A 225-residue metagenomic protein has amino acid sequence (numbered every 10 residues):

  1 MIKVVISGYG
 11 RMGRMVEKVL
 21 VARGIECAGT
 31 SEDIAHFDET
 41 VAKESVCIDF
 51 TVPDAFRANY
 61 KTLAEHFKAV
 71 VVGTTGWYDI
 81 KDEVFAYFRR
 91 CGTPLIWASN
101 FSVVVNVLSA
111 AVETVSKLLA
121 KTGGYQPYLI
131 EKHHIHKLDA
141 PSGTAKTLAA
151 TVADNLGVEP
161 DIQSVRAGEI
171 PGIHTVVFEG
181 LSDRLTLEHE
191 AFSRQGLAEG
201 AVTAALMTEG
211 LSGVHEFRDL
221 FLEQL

Functional and structural regions predicted by a protein language model:
I2-S7, R11-D38, V52, G123-L225: C-terminal substrate-binding/catalytic lobe of Rossmann-fold NAD(P)-dependent oxidoreductases
C27, V70-V71, P94-L95: Hydrophobic beta-strand scaffold residues
E32-H36, T74-Y78, F101: Short, acidic/turn-prone active-site loops that include or flank metal/cofactor- and phosphate-binding residues
T40, V46, P53-T74, K81-A86: Rossmann-fold NAD(P) dinucleotide-binding segment
T74-L95, N106-V115: Rossmann-fold NAD(P)-binding glycine/threonine-rich loop
V107-G124, A140: Rossmann-like NAD(P)H-binding beta-loop-alpha module
